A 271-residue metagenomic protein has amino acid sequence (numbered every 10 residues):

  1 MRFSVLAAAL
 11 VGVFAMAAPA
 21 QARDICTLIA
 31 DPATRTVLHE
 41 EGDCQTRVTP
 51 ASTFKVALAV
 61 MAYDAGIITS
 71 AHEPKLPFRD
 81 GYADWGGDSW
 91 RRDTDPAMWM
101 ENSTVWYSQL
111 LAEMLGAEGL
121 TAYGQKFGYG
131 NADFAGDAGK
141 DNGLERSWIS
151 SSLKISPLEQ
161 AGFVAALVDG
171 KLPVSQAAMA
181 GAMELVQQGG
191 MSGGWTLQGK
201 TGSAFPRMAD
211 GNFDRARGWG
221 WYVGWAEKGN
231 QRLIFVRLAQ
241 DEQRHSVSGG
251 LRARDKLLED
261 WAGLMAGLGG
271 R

Functional and structural regions predicted by a protein language model:
A7-A15: Bacterial N-terminal signal peptides
A9-L10, A20, K55: Cleavable N-terminal signal peptides
A20-G42, G224-A226, R237: A short, well-structured edge-of-sheet supersecondary motif
E40-Q45, R91-D93, E101-S108, G139-W148 (+2 more regions): Flexible glycine/proline-enriched surface loops and loop-helix/loop-strand junctions
D43-R47, E113-G116, V168-R271: Structured C-terminal helix/loop/strand segments within mature extracytoplasmic catalytic/sensor domains
R47-P74, W99, Q160, F235: Active-site SXXK
D64-G81, V174-M179: Short, well-structured active-site flanking segments
G87, R91-R92, P96, A112-V168: Mid-domain, small-residue-enriched loop/turn segments at the edges of structured enzyme/sensor domains
